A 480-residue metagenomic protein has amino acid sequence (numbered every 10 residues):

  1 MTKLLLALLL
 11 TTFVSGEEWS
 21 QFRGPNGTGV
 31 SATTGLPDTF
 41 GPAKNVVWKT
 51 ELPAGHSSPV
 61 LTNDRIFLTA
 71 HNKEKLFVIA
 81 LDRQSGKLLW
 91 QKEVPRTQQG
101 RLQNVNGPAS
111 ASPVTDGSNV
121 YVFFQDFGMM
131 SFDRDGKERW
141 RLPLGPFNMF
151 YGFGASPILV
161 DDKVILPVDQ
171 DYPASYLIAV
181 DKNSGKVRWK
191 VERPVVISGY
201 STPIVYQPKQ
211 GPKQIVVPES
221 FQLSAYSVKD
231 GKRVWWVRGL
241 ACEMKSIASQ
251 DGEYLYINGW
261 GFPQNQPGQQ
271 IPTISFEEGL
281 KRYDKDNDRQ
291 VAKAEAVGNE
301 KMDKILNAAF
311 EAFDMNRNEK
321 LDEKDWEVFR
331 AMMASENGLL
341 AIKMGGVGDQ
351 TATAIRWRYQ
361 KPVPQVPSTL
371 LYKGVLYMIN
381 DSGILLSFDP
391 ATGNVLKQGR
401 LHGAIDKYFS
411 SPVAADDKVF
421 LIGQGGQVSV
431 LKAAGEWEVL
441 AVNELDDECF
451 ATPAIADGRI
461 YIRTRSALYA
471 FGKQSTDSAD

Functional and structural regions predicted by a protein language model:
M1-A7: Sec-dependent signal peptide recognition, specifically the positively charged N-region followed immediately by
A7-G16: Hydrophobic h-region of N-terminal signal peptides that target proteins for export in Gram-negative bacteria
G16-D480: Noncatalytic, solvent-exposed loop/strand surfaces of beta-propeller-type extracellular/periplasmic domains
